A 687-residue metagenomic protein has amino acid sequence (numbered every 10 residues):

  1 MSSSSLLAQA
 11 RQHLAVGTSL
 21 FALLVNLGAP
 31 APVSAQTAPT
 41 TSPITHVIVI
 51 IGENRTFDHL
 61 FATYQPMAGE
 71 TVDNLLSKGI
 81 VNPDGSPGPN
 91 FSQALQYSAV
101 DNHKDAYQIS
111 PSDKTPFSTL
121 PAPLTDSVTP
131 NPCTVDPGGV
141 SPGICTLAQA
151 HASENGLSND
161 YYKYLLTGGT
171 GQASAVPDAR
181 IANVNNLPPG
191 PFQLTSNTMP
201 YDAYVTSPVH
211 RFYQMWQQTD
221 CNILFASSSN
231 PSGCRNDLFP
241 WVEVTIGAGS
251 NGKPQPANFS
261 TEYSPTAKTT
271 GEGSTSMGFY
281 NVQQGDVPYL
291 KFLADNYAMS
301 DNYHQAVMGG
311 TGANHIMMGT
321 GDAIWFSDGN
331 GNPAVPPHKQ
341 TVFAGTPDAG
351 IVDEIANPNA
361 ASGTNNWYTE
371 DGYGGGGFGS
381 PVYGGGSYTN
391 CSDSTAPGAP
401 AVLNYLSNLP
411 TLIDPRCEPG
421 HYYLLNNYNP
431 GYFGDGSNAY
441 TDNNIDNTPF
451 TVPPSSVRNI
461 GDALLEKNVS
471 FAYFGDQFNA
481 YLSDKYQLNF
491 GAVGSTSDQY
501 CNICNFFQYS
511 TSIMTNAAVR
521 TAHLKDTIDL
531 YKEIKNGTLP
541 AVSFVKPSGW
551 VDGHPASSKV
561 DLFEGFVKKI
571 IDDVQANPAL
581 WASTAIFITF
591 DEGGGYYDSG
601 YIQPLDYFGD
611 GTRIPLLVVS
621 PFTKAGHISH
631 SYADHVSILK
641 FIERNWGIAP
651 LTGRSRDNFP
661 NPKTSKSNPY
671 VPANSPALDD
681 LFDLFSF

Functional and structural regions predicted by a protein language model:
S2-T18: Bacterial N-terminal signal peptides that target proteins for export
L6-A10, L27, L684-F685: Short, aromatic- and cysteine-enriched interfacial helices/patches that mediate contacts at lipid membranes
R11-Q12, V25, F590-D591: Residue-level micro-sites within transmembrane alpha helices that shape and flank functional polar/acidic positions
A15-G28: Bacterial N-terminal signal peptides
P32-F687: N-terminal pro-sequences and low-complexity stem/linker regions of secreted or lumenal proteins
